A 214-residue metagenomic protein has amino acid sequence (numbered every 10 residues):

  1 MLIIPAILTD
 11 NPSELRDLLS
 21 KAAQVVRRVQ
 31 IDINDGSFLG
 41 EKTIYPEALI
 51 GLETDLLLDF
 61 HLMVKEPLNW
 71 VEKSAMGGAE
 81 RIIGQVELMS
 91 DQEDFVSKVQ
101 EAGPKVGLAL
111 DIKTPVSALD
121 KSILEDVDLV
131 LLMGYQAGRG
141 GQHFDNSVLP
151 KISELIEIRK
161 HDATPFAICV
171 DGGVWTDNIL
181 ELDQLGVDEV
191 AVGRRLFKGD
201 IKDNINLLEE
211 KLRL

Functional and structural regions predicted by a protein language model:
L2-I7, V29-I31, L58-L62, I82-G84 (+4 more regions): Hydrophobic faces of well-ordered beta-strands that scaffold small-molecule active sites in alpha/beta enzyme cores
A6-D10, N34-G36, M63-P67, E87 (+4 more regions): Active-site beta-loop-alpha junctions enriched in small/polar residues
L15-L19, L68-M76, K113-E125, G173-V190: Catalytic cores of alpha/beta
A22, D32, S74, V130 (+5 more regions): Conserved, mostly hydrophobic/aromatic
Q30-E101: N-terminal active-site wall of soluble small-molecule enzyme domains
G36-G40, I112, D120-E157, D162 (+2 more regions): Glycine/Thr-rich beta-alpha phosphate-binding loop at enzyme active sites
T43-H61, K98-G107, D111, V148-I168 (+1 more regions): Alpha-helix-loop-beta-strand connector modules within alpha/beta enzyme cores
G84-S90, L131-Q142, L185-I205: Glycine-rich phosphate-binding active-site loops on the catalytic face of alpha/beta enzymes
